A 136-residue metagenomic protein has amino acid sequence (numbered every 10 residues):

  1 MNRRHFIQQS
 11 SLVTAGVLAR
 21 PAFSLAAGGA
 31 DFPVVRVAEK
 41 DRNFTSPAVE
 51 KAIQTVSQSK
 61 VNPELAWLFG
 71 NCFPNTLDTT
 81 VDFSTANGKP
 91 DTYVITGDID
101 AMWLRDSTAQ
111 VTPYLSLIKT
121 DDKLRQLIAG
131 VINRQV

Functional and structural regions predicted by a protein language model:
H5-G28: N-terminal export signals
F6, G28, N87, I132-N133: Charge-rich, low-complexity amphipathic helices in intrinsically disordered tails/linkers adjacent to domains
Q8, L12, W67, N71 (+2 more regions): A broad, structural surface signal
L12-V13, G29-M102: Low-complexity, Ser/Thr/Pro/Gly-enriched N-terminal "stalk/linker" regions
A15-G16, D78, K119-T120: A generic secondary-structure boundary signal that marks alpha-helix termini
L18-A22, V81, D122-K123: Short linear functional motifs in flexible/disordered or boundary regions
D98-V136: Membrane helical hairpin/interfacial module
